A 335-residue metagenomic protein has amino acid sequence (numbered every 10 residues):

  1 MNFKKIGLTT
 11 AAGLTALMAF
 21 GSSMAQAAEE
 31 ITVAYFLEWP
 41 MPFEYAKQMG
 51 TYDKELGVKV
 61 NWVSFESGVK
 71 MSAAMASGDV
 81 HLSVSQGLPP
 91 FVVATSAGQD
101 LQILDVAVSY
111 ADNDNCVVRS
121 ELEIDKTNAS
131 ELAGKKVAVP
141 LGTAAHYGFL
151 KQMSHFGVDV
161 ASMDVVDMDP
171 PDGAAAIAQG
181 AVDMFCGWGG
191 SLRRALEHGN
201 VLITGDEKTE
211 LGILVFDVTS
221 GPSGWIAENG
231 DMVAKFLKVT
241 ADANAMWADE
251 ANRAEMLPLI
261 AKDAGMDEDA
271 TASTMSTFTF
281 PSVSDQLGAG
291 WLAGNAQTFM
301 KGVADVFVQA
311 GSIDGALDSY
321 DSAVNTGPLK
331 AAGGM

Functional and structural regions predicted by a protein language model:
M1-A11: Bacterial N-terminal signal peptides that target proteins for export
A16-A25: C-terminal segment of classical bacterial N-terminal signal peptides
E29-D159, D164-D167, D183-G189: Short, glycine-/small- and polar/acidic-enriched structural segments that line small-molecule recognition paths
G50, K54, A73, S77 (+11 more regions): Solvent-exposed, polar/charged alpha-helical surfaces in well-ordered, non-transmembrane soluble domains, broadly
P89, P171-A264: Pocket-lining segment of extracytoplasmic ligand-binding domains
Q99, V158, M266, S312-I313: Helix N-cap/coil-helix junction residues
A227-S312: Secondary-structure end/capping motifs
M300-M335: Conserved C-terminal helix/tail region of periplasmic/extracytoplasmic solute-binding proteins
